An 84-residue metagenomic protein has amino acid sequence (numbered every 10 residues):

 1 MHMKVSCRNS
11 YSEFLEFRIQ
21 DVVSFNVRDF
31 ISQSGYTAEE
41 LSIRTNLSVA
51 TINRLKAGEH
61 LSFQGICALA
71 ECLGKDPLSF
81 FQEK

Functional and structural regions predicted by a protein language model:
H2-Y36: A short, Lys/Arg-rich alpha-helix, primarily the initiator
S32, I43, E71: Alpha-helical residues within the helix-turn-helix
T37-S42: Short alpha-helical "recognition helix" segments of helix-turn-helix
N46-L61: Recognition helix of helix-turn-helix/homeodomain-like DNA-binding domains that insert into the DNA major groove
G58-E71: Short, basic-rich loop-to-helix N-cap that marks the start of a DNA-contacting helix
G74-K84: Short C-terminal boundary/hinge segments that cap the last helix of small helical domains
